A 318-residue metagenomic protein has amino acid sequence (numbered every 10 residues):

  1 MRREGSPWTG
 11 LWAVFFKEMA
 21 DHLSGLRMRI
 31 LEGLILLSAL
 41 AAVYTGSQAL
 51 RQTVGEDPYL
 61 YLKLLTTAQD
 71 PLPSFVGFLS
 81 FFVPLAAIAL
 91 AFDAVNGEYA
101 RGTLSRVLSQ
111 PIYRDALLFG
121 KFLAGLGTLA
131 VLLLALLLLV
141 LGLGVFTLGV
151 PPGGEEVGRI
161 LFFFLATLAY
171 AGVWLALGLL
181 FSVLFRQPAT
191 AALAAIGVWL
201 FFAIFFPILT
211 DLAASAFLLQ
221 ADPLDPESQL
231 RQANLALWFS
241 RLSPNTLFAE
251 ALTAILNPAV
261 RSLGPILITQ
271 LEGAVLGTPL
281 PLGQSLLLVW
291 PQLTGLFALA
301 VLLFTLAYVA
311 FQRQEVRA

Functional and structural regions predicted by a protein language model:
M1-L36, Q312-R313: Aromatic- and glycine-rich beta-strand/loop motifs that create alpha-glucan
R3, A39-Q48, L62-L79, L123-R186: Secretory targeting signals
F15, D93-G127: Helix-loop-helix units of permease transmembrane domains in multi-pass membrane transporters, especially ABC
L26-Q52, F75-I88, A194-T210, V301-L303: Hydrophobic alpha-helical transmembrane segments of multi-pass membrane transport/permease proteins
Q52-A89, G283-G295: Membrane-embedded or membrane-proximal helical elements that form or frame transporter/channel pores
L165-F206, D211, S215: A structural motif at transmembrane helix-loop-helix junctions in multipass membrane proteins
S228-L296: Membrane-interfacial helix-loop-helix junctions in multi-pass membrane proteins
L282, W290-A318: Junction motif at the cytosolic side of a transmembrane helix
